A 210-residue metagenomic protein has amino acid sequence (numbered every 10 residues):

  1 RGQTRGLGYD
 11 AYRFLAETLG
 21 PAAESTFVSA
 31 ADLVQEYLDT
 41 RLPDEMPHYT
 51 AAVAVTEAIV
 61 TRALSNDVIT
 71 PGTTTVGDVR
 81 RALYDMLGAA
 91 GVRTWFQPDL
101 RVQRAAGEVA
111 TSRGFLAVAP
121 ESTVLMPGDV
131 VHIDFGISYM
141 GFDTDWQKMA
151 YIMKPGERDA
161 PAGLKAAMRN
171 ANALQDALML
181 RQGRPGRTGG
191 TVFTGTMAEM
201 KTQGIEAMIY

Functional and structural regions predicted by a protein language model:
R1-Y210: Active-site neighborhoods and metal-handling regions in enzymes and metal-associated proteins
